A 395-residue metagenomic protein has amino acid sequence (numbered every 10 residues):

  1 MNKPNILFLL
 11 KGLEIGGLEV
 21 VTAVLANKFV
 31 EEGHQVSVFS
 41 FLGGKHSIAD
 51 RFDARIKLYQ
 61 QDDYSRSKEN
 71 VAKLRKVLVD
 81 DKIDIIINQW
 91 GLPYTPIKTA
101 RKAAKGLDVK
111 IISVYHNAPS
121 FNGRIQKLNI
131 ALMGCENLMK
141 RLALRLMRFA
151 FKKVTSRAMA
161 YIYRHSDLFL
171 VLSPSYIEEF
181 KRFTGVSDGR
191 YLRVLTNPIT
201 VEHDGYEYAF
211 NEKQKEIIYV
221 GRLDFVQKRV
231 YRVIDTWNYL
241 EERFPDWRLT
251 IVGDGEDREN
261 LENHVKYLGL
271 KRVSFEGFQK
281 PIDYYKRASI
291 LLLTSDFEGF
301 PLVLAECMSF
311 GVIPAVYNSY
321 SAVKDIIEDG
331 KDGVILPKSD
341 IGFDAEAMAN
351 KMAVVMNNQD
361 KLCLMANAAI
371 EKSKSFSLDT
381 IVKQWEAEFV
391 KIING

Functional and structural regions predicted by a protein language model:
F8-G16, T22, K28-R66, Y176-E179 (+1 more regions): N-terminal strand-loop element at the rim of the active site of nucleotide-sugar-dependent glycosyltransferases
E19-V24, K215, D224-Y239, E256-E262: A conserved mid-protein helix/loop that constitutes part of the nucleotide-sugar donor-binding site
K57, E259-F278: Nucleotide-activated donor-binding/catalytic signature segment of Leloir-type glycosyltransferases, i.e., the conserved
N88-T95, Y115-A118: Short His-centered aromatic/hydrophobic patch
R148-Y191: A short, active-site helix/loop in glycosyltransferases that binds the activated sugar's phosphate group
D296: Aromatic "clamp/platform" in nucleotide-sugar-dependent glycosyltransferases that forms part of the donor/acceptor
I313-Y317: Short hydrophobic beta-strand element within catalytic cores of glycosyltransferases and related nucleotide-activated
K324-A353, D360: Change "using UDP/GDP/dTDP sugars" to "using nucleotide sugars
